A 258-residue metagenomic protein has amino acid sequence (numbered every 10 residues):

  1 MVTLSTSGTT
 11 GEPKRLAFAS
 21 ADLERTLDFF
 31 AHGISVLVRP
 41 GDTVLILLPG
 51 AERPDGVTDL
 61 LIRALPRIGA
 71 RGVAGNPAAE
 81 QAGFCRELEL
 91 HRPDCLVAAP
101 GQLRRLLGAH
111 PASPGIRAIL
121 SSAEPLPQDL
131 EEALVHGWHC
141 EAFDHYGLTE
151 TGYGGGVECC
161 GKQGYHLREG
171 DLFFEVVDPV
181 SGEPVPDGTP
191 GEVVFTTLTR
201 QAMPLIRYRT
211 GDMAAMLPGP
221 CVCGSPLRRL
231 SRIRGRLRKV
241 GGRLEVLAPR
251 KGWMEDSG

Functional and structural regions predicted by a protein language model:
T3-A17: Conserved adenylation A10 loop of the ANL superfamily
S7-G8, S35-P40, E87-E89: Short, charge-rich binding segments
E12, R39-D42, G69, R92-P93 (+1 more regions): Short coil/turn connectors at secondary-structure junctions
L16-V36: Conserved structural elements of the adenylate-forming
A21-R25, A64-L65, K162-Q163: A glycine- and small-aliphatic-rich helix-loop capping segment at beta-alpha/alpha-beta transitions that lines
L23, G50-R53, G101-Q102: Short glycine-enriched loops at secondary-structure junctions
I34-A70: Conserved AMP-binding loop of ANL adenylate-forming enzymes
R71-G258: Active-site glycine/GP-rich loop and adjacent strand/helix microenvironment that borders small-molecule binding pockets
